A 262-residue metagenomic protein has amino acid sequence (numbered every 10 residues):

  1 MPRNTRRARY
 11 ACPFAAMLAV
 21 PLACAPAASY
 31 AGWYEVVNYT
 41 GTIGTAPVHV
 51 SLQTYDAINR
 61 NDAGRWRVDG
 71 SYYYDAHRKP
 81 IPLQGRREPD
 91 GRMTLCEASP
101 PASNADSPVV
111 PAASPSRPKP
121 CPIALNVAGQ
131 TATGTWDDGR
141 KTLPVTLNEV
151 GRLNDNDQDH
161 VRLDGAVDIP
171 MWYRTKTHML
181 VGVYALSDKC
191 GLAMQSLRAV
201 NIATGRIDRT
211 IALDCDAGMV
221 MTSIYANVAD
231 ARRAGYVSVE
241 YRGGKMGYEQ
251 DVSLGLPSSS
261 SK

Functional and structural regions predicted by a protein language model:
M1-Y10: N-terminal secretory signal peptides that target proteins for export/translocation
R7, P26, M179-L180: Compositionally biased, intrinsically disordered low-complexity regions
P13-A25: Bacterial N-terminal signal peptides
Y30-K262: Exposed acidic/polar residues on beta-strands and adjacent loops within beta-sheet cores, strongest in beta-propeller
